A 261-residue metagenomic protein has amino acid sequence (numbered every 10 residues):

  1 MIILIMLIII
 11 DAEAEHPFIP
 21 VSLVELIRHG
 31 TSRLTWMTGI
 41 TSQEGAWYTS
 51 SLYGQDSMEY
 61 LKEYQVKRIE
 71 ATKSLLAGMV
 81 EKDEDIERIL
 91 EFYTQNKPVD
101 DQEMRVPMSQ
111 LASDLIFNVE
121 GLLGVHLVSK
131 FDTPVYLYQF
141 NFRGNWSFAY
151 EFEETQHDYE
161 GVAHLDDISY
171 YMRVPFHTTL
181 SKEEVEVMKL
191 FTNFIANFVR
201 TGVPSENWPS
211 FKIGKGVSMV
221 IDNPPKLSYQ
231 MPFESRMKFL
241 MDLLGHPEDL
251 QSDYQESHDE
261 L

Functional and structural regions predicted by a protein language model:
M1-E184, T201, D259: Substrate-gating cap/lid region and adjacent catalytic-acid/histidine neighborhood within extracellular/lumenal
I5, D11-A12, P224, D242 (+1 more regions): Compositionally biased, intrinsically disordered low-complexity segments
R28, Y159, K212-G214, L243: Intrinsically disordered, low-complexity segments enriched in small/polar residues
T35, F198, S210-K212, M241: Compositionally biased, low-complexity repeat tracts
D85-Q102, P107, M188-I195, M241-Y254: A broadly tuned preference for mixed-charge, low-complexity surface segments
K182, T201, S205-P232: Mature extracytoplasmic/periplasmic domains
V185-E206: Non-catalytic, well-ordered alpha-helical segments in soluble enzyme domains
L227-L261: C-terminal helix/juxtamembrane-tail motif
